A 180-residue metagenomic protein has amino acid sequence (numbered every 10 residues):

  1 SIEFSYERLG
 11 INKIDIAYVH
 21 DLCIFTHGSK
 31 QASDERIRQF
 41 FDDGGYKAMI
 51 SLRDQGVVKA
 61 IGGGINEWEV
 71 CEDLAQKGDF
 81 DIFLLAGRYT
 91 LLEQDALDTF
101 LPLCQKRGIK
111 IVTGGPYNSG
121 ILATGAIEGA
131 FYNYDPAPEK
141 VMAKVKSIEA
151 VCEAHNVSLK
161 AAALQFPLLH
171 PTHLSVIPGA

Functional and structural regions predicted by a protein language model:
S1-L84: Glycine/proline-rich, positively charged, aromatic-decorated active-site loop/lid region on the catalytic face
S5, I14, I61, F83 (+4 more regions): Conserved, mostly hydrophobic/aromatic
H20-C23, E67, Y89-T90, G115-I121 (+2 more regions): Glycine-rich beta-alpha junction loops
Y46-K59, F100-Q105, V145-E153: Surface-exposed amphipathic alpha-helices with a cationic face
V57-A60, K110, S158, S175: Proline-centered loop/turn at the N-terminus of a beta-strand
G62, R88-L97: Active-site glycine- and acidic-residue-rich loops that bind and position anionic ligands or nucleotide-like cofactors
E72-K77, D95-G129: Aromatic-lined glycan-binding groove of carbohydrate-active enzymes
K77, P116, A126-E128, N133-A180: Conserved short secondary-structure transition element at the edge of the structured enzyme core that lines
